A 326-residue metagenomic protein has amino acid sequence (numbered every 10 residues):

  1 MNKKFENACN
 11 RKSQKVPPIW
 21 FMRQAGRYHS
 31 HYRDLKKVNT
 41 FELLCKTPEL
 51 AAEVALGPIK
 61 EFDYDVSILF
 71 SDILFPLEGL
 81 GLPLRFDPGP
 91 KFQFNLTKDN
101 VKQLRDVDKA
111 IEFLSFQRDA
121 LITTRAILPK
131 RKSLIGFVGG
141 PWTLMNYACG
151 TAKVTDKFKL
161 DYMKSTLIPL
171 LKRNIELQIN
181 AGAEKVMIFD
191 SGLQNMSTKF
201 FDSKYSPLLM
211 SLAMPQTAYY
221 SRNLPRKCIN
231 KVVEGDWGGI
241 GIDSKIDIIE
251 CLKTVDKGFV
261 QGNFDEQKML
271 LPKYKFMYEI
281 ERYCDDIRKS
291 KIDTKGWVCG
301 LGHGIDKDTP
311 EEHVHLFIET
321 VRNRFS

Functional and structural regions predicted by a protein language model:
M1-G81, I127, S206, M210 (+2 more regions): N-terminal basic, low-complexity leaders that serve as flexible interaction/assembly modules and, when applicable, as
Q14-V16, W20, V66-I68, S133-I135 (+5 more regions): Structural preference for beta-strand elements that scaffold enzyme active sites
K37-A51, A152-R173, A218, E266-K275: Active-site mouth loops of central-metabolism enzymes
I73-L84, G136-T155, A181-K204: Active-site-proximal loop/short-helix segments that contain or immediately flank catalytic acid/base residue(s)
R85-L177: Active-site-proximal, glycine-rich beta->alpha crossover segments in alpha/beta enzymes that shape flexible
S115-K132, T198-T217, T254-K257, F317-S326: Alpha-helix-loop-beta-strand connector modules within alpha/beta enzyme cores
G150-V186, T198, D202-P215, I229-W237 (+1 more regions): Alpha/beta enzyme core
A213-S326: Catalytic-face loop-and-helix region of soluble metabolic enzyme cores
